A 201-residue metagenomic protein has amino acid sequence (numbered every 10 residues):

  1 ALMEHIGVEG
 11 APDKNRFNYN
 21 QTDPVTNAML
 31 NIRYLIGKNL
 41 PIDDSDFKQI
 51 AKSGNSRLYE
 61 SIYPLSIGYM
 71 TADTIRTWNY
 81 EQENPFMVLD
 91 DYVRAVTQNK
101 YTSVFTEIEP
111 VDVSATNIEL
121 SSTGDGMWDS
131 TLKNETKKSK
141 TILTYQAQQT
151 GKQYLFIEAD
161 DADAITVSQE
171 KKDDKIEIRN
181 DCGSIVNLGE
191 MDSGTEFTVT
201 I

Functional and structural regions predicted by a protein language model:
L2-F17: Short, basic, glycine/proline-bearing loop/turn elements
E4-V8, P24-I201: Flexible, solvent-exposed extracytoplasmic
